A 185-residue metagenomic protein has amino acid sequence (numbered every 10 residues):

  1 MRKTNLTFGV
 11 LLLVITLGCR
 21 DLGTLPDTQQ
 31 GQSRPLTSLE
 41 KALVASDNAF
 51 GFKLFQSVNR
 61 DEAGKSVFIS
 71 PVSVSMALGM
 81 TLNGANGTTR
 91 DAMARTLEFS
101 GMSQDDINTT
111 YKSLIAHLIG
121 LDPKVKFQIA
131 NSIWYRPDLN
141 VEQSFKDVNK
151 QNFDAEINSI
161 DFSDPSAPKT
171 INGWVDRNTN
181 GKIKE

Functional and structural regions predicted by a protein language model:
M1-F8: Bacterial N-terminal signal peptides that target proteins for export
I15-G18: C-terminal motif of bacterial Sec signal peptides marking the signal peptidase cleavage site
R20-G23: Bacterial signal peptide processing site
T28-A49: Post-signal peptide N-terminal segment of mature Sec-exported envelope proteins
V44-N59, P71: Mature N-terminal segment immediately following signal peptide/propeptide cleavage in secreted/periplasmic
V67-V74, L78-A85: Active-site-proximal helix/loop microenvironment of the serine DD-peptidase/beta-lactamase transpeptidase fold
N83-A116: Active-site-surrounding "flap" and adjacent substrate/cofactor-binding loops of secreted or lumenal enzymes, prototyped
Q104-E185: Non-catalytic, conformational "gating/processing" segments within enzyme and secreted inhibitor domains
